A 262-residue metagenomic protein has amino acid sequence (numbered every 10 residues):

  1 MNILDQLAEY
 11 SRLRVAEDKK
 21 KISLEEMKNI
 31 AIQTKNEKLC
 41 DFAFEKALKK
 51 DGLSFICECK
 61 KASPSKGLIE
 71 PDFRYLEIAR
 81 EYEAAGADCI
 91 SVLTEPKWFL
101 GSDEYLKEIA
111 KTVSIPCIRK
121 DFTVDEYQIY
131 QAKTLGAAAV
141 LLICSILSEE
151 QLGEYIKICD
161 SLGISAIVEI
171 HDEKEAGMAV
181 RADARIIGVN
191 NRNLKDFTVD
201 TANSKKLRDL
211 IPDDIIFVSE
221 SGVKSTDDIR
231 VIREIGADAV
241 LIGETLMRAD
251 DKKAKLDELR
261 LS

Functional and structural regions predicted by a protein language model:
N2-E70: An N-cap/entry alpha-helix motif that binds or orients negatively charged groups
L7, C57, Y82, A132 (+4 more regions): Conserved, mostly hydrophobic/aromatic
Y10, K60-A62, E95, F122 (+5 more regions): Active-site beta-loop-alpha junctions enriched in small/polar residues
C59, K66-I167, E173-A179, S204-L207: N-terminal active-site wall of soluble small-molecule enzyme domains
V124-L135, E173-A182, S219, V223-I242: Catalytic cores of alpha/beta
Q131-E150, G188-F197, I235-K255: Glycine-rich phosphate-binding active-site loops on the catalytic face of alpha/beta enzymes
K206-L210, R233, R248-S262: C-terminal helical cap(s) of enzyme catalytic domains, especially alpha/beta-barrels
